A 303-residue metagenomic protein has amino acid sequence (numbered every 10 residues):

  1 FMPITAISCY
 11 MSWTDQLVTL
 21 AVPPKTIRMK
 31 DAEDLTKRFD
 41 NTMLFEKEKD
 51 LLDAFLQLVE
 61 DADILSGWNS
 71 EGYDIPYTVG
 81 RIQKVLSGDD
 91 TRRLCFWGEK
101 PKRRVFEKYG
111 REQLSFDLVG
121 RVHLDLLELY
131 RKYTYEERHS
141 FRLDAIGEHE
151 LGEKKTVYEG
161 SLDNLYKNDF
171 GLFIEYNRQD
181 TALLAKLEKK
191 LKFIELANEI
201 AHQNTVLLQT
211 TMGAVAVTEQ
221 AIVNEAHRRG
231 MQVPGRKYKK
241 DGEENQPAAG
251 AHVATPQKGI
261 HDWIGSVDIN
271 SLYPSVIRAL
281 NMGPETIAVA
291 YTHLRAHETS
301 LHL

Functional and structural regions predicted by a protein language model:
F1-S8: Entry/capping segment at the start of metal-dependent catalytic domains with acidic active-site entry clusters
P3, V59-I64, G72, D117-H123 (+5 more regions): Short, well-ordered loop/turn elements at secondary-structure boundaries
M11-W13, L20-P24, S66-E71, Y77-V79 (+9 more regions): Glycine-rich, histidine-containing beta strand-loop boundary motifs that form or position
S12-Q16, K84-L94, I194, I287: Secondary-structure transition/capping motifs at alpha-helix termini and the adjoining loop/turn into the next element
L20-H139: Conserved DEDDh/DEDDy metal-dependent 3′-5′ exonuclease domain
E60-T78, Q83, L127-V215: Acidic, Mg2+-coordinating catalytic module of metal-dependent nucleases/exonucleases that use a two-metal-ion mechanism
D163-E285: Common nucleic-acid-contacting/processivity interface regions adjacent to the catalytic cores of nucleic-acid enzymes
T292-T299: Conserved small/polar residues in nucleotide/adenosyl-binding loops
